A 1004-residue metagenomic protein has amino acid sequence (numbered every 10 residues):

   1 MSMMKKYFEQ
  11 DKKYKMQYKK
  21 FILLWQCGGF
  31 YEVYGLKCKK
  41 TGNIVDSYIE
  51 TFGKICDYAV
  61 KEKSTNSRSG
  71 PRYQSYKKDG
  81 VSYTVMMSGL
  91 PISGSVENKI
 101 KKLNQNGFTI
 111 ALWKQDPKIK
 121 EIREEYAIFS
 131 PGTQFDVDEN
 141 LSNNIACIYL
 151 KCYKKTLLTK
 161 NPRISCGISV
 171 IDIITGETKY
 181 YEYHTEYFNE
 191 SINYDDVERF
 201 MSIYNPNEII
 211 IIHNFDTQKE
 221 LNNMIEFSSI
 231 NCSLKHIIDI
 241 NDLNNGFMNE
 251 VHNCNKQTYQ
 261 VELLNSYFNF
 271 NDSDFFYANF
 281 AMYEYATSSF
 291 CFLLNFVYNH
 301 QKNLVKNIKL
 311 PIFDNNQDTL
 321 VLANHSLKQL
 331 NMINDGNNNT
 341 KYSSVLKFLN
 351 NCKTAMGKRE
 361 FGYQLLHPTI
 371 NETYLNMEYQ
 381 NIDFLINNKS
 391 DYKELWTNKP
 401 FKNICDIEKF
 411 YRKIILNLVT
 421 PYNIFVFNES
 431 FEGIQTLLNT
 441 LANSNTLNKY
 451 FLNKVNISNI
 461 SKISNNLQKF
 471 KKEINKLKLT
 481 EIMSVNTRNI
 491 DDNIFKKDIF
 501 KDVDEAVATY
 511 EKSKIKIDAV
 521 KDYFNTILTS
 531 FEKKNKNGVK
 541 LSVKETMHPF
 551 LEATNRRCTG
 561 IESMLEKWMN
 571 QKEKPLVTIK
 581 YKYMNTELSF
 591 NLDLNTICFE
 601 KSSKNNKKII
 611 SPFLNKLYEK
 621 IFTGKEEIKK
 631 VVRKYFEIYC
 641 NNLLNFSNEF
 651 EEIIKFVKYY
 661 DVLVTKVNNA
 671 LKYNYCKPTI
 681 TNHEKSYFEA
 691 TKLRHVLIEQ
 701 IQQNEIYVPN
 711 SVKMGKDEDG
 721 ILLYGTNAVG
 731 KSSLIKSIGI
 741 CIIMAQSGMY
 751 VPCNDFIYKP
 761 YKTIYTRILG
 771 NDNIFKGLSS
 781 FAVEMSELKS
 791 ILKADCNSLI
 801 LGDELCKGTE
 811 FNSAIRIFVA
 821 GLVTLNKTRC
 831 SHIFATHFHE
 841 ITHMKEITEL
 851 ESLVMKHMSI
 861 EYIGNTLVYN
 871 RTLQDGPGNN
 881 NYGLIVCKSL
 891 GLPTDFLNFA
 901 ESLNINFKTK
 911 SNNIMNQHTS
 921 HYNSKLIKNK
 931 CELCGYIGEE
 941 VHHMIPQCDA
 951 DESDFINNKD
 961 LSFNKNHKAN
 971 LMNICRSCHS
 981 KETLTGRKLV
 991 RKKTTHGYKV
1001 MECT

Functional and structural regions predicted by a protein language model:
M1-L366, T373-N387, K409-R412, A519: Basic, polar low-complexity surface loops/patches
F30-Y31, G35-S69, Y73-Y76, E177-K179 (+10 more regions): A conserved P-loop NTPase coupling/switch region
Q115, V305-D314, F524-V543, V667-K692 (+1 more regions): Long, charged, glycine-rich C-terminal linkers/tails
Y283, L565, E573-I610, L614 (+2 more regions): ATPase nucleotide-binding head domains, primarily ABC-like/P-loop NTPase cores
E627-T679: Charged, surface-exposed helical/loop "interaction arms" that form contiguous linear patches used for dimerization
H918-I927, F963-A969: Short, flexible, mixed-charge glycine/proline-rich loop motifs that serve as phosphate/nucleic-acid-contacting
C931-C934, C975: Short cysteine-rich clusters marking metal-coordination/redox-active sites
C934-L971, K988: Histidine-centered nuclease catalytic patch
